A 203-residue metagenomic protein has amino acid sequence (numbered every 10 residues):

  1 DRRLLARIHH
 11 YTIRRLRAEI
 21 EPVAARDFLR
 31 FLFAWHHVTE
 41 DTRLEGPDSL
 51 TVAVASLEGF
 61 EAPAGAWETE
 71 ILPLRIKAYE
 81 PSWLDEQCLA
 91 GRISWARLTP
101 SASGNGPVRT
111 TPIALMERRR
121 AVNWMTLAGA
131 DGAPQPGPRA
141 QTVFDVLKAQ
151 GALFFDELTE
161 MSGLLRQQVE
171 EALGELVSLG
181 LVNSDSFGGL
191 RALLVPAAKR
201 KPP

Functional and structural regions predicted by a protein language model:
D1-P203: Long, charged, low-complexity, helical-prone intrinsically disordered regions
